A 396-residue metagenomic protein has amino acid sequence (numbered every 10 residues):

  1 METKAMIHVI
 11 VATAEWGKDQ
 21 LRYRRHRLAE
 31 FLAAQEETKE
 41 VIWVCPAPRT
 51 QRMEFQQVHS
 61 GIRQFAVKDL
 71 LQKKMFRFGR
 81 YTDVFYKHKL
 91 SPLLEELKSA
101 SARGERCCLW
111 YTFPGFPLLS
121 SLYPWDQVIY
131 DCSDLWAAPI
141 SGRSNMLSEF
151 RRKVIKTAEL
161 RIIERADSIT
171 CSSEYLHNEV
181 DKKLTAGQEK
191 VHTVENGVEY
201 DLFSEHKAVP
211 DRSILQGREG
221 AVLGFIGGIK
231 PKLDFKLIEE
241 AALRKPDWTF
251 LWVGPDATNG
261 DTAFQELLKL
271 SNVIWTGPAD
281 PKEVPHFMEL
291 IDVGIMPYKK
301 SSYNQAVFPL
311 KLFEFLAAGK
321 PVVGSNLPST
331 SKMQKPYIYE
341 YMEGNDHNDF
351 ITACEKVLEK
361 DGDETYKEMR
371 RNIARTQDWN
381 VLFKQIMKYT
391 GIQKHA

Functional and structural regions predicted by a protein language model:
D19, Y23, L233, K282-F287 (+2 more regions): Nucleotide-sugar-dependent
E95, P117, L135-W136, M146-I169: Membrane-proximal helix-turn-helix segments that form the acceptor-binding/catalytic region of lipid-linked
L119, R165-V191, K332: A short, active-site helix/loop in glycosyltransferases that binds the activated sugar's phosphate group
Y175, V194-G197, H206: Carbohydrate-associated surface elements
L215-L233, I238-A242, F250-V253: Conserved donor-binding/catalytic core segment of Leloir-type glycosyltransferases
G254, D261-M288: Nucleotide-activated donor-binding/catalytic signature segment of Leloir-type glycosyltransferases, i.e., the conserved
I338-N348, E355-G362: Conserved acidic donor-binding segment of nucleotide-sugar-dependent glycosyltransferases
D361-T390: A charged, aromatic-enriched C-terminal amphipathic alpha-helix characteristic of glycosyltransferases across folds
